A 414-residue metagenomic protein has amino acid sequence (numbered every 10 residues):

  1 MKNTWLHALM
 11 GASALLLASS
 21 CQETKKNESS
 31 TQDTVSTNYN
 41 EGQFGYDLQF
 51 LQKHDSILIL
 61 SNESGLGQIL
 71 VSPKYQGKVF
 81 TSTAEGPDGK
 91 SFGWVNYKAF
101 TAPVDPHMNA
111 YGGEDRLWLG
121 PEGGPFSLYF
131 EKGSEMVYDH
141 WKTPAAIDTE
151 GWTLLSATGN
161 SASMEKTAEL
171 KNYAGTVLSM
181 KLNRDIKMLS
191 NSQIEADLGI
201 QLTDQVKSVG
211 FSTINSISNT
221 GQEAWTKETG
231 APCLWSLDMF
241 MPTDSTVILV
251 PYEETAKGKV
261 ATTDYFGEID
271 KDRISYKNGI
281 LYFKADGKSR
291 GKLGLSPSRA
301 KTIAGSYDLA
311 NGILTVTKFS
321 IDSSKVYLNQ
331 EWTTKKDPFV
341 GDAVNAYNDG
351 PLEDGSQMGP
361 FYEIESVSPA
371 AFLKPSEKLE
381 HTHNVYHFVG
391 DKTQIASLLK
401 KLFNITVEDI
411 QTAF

Functional and structural regions predicted by a protein language model:
M1-L9: Bacterial N-terminal signal peptides that target proteins for export
M10-L15: Hydrophobic helical h-region of N-terminal Sec-dependent signal peptides in bacterial secretory/periplasmic proteins
L17-S20: C-terminal motif of bacterial Sec signal peptides marking the signal peptidase cleavage site
Q22-S212, S216, T220-F414: Surface-exposed acidic/polar loop and edge beta-strand patches at domain peripheries
